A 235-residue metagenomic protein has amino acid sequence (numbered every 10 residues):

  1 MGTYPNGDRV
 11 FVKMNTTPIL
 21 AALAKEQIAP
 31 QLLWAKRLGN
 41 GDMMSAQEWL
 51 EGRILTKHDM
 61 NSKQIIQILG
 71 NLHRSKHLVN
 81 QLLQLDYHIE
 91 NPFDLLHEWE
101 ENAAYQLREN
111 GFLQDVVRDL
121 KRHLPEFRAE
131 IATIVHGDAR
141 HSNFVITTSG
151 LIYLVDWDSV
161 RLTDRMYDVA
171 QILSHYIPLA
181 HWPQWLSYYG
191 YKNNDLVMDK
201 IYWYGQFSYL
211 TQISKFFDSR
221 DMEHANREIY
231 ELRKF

Functional and structural regions predicted by a protein language model:
M1-G2, K121-V169: Active-site acidic catalytic loop and adjacent metal/ATP-binding pocket of ATP-dependent phosphoryl transfer enzymes
M1-L83: ATP-binding pocket architecture of kinase catalytic cores
M14-T17, R53, G137, Y176 (+1 more regions): Short beta->alpha connector loops
L38-H58, F93-A104, F207-M222: A glycine-centered beta->alpha junction motif in the catalytic cores of kinase/phosphotransferase enzymes
H73-L85, A132-V135, F144, L162 (+1 more regions): Structured catalytic cores of enzymes that bind and process phosphorylated ligands/cofactors
H77-G137: An alpha-helical support segment within catalytic cores of ATP-dependent transferases
T147-V197: Active-site Asp-x-Gly
S174-Y176, P183-F235: Helix-rich C-terminal or lid/interface subdomains of diverse kinases
